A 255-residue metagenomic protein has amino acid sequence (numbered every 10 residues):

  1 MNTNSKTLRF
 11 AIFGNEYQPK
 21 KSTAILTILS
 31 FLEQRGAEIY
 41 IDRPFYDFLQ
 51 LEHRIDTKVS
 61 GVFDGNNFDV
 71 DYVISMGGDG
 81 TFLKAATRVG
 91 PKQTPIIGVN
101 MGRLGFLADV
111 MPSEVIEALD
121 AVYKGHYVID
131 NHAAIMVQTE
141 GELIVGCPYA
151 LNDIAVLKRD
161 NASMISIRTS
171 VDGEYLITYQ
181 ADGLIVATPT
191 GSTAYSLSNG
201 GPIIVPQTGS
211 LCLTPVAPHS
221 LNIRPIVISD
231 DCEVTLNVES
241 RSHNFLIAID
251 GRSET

Functional and structural regions predicted by a protein language model:
M1-Y72, S113-V128, T139-P148: ATP/NTP phosphate-donor binding region
Y17, D79-T81, L104, T190-S192: Short glycine-rich anion-binding loops that position phosphate/pyrophosphate groups of nucleotides and phosphorylated
K21-S22, G80-A85, T193-S198: Short glycine/serine/threonine-rich phosphate/pyrophosphate-binding segments that cradle anionic phosphate groups
R88-V99, L104-F106: Gly/Ser-rich helix-loop-strand patches that form or flank binding pockets for ribonucleotide-derived cofactors
R103-D182, S240: Catalytic core of DAGKc-family lipid kinases
V156, D172-Y175, L221-T255: ATP/nucleoside-binding phosphotransfer catalytic cores, i.e., glycine-rich phosphate-binding loops
T169, G191, I247: Short aromatic-centered micro-motifs
I177-N222: Gly/Ser/Thr-rich active-site loops/lids in small-molecule metabolic enzymes that frequently grip phosphoryl groups
